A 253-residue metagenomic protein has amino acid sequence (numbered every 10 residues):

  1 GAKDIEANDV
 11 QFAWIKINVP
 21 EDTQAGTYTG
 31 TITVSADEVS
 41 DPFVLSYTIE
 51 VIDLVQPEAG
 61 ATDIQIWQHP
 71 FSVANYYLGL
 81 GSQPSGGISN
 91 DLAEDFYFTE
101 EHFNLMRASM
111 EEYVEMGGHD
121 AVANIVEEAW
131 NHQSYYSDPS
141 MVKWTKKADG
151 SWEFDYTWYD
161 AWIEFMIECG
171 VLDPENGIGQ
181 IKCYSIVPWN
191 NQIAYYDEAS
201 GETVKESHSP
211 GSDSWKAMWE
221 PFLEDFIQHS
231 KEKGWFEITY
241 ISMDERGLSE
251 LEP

Functional and structural regions predicted by a protein language model:
G1, P20, P42, S46-Y47: Proline-rich low-complexity regions
G1-I15, T23: Surface-exposed binding patches on compact interaction domains or structured appendages
V10-W14, T27-T29, P42-S46: Intrinsic-disorder/low-complexity, polar/charged segments enriched in Ser/Thr/Lys/Arg/Asp/Glu/Gln
N18, T29-A36, S46-T48, I52-P253: Aromatic-lined carbohydrate-binding surfaces of glycoside hydrolases
D22-Q24, D37-V39: Short solvent-exposed strand-capping/beta-turn motif centered on an Asx-Ser/Thr pair
